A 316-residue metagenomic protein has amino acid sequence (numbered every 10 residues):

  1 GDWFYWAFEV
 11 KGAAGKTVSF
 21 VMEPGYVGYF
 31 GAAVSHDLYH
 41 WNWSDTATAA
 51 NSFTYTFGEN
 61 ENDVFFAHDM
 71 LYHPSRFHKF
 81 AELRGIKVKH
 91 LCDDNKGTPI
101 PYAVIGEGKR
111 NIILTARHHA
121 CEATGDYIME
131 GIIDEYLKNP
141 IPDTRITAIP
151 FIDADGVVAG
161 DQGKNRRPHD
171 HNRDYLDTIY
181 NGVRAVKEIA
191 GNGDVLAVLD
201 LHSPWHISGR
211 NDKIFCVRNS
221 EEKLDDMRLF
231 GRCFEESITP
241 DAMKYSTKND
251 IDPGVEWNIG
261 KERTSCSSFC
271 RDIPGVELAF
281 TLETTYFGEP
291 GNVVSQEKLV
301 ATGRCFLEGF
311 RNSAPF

Functional and structural regions predicted by a protein language model:
G1-N60, V64: Extreme N-terminal flexible tails
F8, V18-F20, A32, I146 (+3 more regions): Hydrophobic beta-strand residues in large extracellular and virion-surface proteins
A14-K16, Y26, E59-E61, Y72 (+3 more regions): Residues that cap or initiate secondary-structure elements
A47-G97, G106-E107: Extended acidic/polar, glycine-enriched regions that form or flank non-catalytic beta-rich accessory modules
P74-F77, E122-T124, P290-G291: Short helix/loop capping segments that flank catalytic or ligand/cofactor-binding pockets
V88-S267, R271-G288: Active-site/substrate-binding loop(s) of hydrolase catalytic cores
E289-F316: His/Asp/Glu-rich mid-to-C-terminal helical/loop segments that flank catalytic regions of hydrolases
